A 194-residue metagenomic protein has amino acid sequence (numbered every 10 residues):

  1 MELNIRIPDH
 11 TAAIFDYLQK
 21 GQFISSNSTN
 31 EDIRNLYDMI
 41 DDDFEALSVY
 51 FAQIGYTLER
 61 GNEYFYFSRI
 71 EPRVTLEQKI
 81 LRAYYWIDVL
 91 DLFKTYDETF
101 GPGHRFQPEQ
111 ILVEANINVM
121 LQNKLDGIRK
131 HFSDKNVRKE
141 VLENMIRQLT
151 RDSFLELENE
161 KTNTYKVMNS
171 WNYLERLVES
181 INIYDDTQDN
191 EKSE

Functional and structural regions predicted by a protein language model:
M1-Q78: Eukaryotic partner-binding/assembly regions in large regulatory complexes
I33-Y37, P72-L76, D97, G101-R105 (+2 more regions): Short, charged/polar micro-motifs that form catalytic or ligand-binding hotspots
M39-L47, S133-R151: Short amphipathic alpha-helical interaction segments
A52-R60, T150-E160: A short, conserved structural fragment
E59-E114: Short basic alpha-helical hairpin corresponding to helix-turn-helix/winged-helix-like nucleic-acid-binding
Y64-S68, T162-M168: Minor-groove-contacting beta-hairpin "wing" of winged helix-turn-helix DNA-binding domains
I117-E140: Short, positively charged loop/turn segments that connect secondary-structure elements
S170-E194: Short, amphipathic alpha-helical interaction segments positioned at domain boundaries
